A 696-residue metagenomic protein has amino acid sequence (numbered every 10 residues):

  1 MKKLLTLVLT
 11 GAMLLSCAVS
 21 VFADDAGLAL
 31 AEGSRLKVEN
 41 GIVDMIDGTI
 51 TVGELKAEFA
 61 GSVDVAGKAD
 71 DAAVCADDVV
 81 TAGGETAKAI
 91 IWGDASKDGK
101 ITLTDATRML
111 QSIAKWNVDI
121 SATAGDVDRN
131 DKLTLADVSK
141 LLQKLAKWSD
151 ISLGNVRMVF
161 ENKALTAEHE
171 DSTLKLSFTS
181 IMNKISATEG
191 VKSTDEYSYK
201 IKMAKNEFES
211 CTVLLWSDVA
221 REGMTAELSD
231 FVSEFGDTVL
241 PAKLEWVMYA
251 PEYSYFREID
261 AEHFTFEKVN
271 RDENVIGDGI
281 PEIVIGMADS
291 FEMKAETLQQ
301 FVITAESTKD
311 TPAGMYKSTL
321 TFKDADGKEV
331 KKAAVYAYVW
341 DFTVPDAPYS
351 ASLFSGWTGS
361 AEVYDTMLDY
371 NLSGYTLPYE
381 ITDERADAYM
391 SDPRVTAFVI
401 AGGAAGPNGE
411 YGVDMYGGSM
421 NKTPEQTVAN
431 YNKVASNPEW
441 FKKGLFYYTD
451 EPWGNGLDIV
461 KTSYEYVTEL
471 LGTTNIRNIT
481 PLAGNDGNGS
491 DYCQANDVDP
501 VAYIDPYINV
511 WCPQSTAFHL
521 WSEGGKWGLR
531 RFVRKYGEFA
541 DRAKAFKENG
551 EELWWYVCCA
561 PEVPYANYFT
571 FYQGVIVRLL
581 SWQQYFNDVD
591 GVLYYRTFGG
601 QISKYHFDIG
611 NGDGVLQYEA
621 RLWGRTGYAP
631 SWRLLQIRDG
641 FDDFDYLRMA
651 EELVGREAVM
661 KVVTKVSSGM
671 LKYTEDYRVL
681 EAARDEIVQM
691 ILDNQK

Functional and structural regions predicted by a protein language model:
L15-V43, G53-R157: Cellulosome-associated attachment modules in secreted, modular CAZymes
A26-V65, Y199-G223, M367-Y370: Solvent-exposed, low-complexity, repeat-rich "mucin-like" stalks and linkers
A73-D78, D195, N206-T212, Q299 (+1 more regions): Short, solvent-exposed loop/turn segments enriched in Ser/Thr/Gly
R157-D195, D218-I303: Surface-exposed binding patches on compact interaction domains or structured appendages
W216-M224, D230-V232, S290-A347: Extended acidic/polar, glycine-enriched regions that form or flank non-catalytic beta-rich accessory modules
V330-G417, S436-L445: An acidic-aromatic substrate-binding cleft motif
N430-N455, V460-D497, T516, V589-D590 (+1 more regions): Catalytic domains of carbohydrate-active enzymes that cleave complex glycans
K547-G574: Active-site clefts of carbohydrate-active enzymes
